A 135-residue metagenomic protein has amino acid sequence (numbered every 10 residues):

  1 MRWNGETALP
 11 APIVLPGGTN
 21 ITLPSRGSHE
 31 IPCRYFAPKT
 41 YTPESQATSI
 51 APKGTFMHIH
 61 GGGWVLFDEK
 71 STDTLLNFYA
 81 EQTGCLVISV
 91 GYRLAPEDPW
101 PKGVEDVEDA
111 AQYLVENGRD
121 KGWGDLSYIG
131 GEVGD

Functional and structural regions predicted by a protein language model:
M1-Y41, Q46: A glycine/proline-hinged amphipathic helix-loop "lid/cap" segment that gates access to hydrophobic ligand pockets
C33, I50-G62: Short beta-strand element of the alpha/beta-hydrolase
C33, M57, Y79, V90-G91 (+1 more regions): Short strand-loop-helix active-site module centered on a catalytic nucleophile
K39, G62, G91-A95: Short beta-to-alpha linker loops that shape the active-site pocket of alpha/beta-hydrolase fold enzymes
T40-P52, G122-L126: Intrinsically disordered, low-complexity domain-flanking/linker segments in eukaryotic proteins, enriched
I50, E69-V90, E105-E108: Short amphipathic alpha-helix adjacent to the substrate-entry channel of hydrolases
H58-L66, K70-S71, V87, Y113: Serine-hydrolase catalytic-loop signature spanning alpha/beta hydrolases and amidase-signature enzymes
D68-K70, D98-P101: Conserved catalytic-core motifs of eukaryotic protein kinase domains, centered on the activation segment
